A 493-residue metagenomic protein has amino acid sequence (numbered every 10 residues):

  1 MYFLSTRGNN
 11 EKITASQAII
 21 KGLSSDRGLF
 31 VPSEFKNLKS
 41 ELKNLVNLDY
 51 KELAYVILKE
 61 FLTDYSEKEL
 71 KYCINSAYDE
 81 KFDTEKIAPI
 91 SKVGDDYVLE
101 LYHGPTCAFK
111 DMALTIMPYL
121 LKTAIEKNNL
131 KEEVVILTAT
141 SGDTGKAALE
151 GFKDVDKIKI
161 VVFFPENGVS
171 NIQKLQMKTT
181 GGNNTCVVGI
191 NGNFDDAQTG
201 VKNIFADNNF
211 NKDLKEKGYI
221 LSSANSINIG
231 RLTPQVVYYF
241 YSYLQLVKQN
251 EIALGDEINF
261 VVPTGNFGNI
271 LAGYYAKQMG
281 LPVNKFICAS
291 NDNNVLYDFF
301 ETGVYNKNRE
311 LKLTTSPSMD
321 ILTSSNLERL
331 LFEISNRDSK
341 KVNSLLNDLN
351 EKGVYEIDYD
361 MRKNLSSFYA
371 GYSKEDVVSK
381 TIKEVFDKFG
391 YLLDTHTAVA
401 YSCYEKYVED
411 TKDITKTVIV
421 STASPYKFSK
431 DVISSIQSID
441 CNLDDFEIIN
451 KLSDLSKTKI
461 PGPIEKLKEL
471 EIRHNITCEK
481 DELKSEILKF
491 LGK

Functional and structural regions predicted by a protein language model:
M1-K493: PLP-dependent amino-acid enzyme catalytic core
